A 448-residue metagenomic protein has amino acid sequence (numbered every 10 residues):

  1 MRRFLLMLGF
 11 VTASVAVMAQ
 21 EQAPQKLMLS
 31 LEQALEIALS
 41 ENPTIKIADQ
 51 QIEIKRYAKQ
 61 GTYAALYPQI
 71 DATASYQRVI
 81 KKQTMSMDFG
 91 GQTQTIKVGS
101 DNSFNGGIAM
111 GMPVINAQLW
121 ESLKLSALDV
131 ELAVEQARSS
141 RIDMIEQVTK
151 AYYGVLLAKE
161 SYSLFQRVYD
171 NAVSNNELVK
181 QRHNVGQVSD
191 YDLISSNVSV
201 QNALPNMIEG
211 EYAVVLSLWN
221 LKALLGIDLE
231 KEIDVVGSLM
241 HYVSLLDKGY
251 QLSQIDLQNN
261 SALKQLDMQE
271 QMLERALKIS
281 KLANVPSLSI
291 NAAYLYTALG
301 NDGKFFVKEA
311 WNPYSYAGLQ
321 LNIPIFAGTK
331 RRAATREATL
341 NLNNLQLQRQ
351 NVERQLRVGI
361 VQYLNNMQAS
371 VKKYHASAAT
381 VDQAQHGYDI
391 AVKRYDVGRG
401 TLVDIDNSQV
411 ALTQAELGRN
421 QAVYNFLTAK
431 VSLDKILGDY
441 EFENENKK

Functional and structural regions predicted by a protein language model:
M1-F4: Positively charged n-region of N-terminal signal peptides that target proteins for export
L6-M7, Q20-P24, G418-K448: Acidic, low-complexity, intrinsically disordered peripheral segments
F10-M18: Hydrophobic h-region of N-terminal signal peptides that target proteins for export in Gram-negative bacteria
A19-D71, S75, K81, L229 (+5 more regions): Bacterial Sec-pathway N-terminal export signals of envelope proteins
E21-L27, T73-A109, V236-L246, N291-I323 (+1 more regions): Small/polar, glycine/serine/threonine/aspartate-rich low-complexity segments that form flexible
L29, D143-L257, N366, S370 (+1 more regions): Periplasmic alpha-helical coiled-coil/stalk elements that build and connect Gram-negative outer-membrane
K46-Q50, Y63-A64, V114-R141, Q166 (+6 more regions): Sec/SRP-type N-terminal targeting helices
H183-Q187, Y395-R399, I436: A short glycine-centered flexible hinge/capping loop motif at secondary-structure junctions
